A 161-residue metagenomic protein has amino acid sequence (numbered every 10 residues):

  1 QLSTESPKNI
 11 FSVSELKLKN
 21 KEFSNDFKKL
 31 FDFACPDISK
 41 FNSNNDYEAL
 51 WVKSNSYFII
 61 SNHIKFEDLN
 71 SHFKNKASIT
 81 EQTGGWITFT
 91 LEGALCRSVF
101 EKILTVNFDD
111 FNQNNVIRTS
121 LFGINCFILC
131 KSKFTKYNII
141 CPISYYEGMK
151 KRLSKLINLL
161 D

Functional and structural regions predicted by a protein language model:
Q1-D161: Basic, glycine/lysine-rich polyanion-binding surfaces/domains
